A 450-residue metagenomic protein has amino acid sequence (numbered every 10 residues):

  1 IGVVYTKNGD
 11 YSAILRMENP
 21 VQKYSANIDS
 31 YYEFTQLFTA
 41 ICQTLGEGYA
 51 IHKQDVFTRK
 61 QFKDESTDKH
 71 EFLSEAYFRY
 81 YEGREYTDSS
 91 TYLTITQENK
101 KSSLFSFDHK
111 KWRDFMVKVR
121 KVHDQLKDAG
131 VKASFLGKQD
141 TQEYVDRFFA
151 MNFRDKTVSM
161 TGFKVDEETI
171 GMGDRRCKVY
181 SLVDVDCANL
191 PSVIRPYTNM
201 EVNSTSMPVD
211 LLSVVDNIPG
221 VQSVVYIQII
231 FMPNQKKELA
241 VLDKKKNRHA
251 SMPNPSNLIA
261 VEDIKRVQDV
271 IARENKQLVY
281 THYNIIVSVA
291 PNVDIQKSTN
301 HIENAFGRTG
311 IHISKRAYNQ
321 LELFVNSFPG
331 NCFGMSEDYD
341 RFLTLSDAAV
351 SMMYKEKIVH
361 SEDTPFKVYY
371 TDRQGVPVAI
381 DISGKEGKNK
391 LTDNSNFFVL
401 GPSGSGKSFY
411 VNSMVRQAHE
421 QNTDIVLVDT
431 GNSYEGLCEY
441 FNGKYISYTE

Functional and structural regions predicted by a protein language model:
I1-E356: Extended, folded cores of ATP/NTP-driven motor/assembly subunits in large transport and secretion machines
S12-L15, L258-V261, K388-L391, Y410-V411 (+1 more regions): Short amphipathic alpha-helical segments, especially helix-boundary/capping motifs
I28-Y31, T35-Q43, P365-Y448: Glycine-rich phosphate-binding loop of nucleotide-binding enzymes
I51, F105, H109, Y180 (+9 more regions): Generic detector of bulky aromatic hydrophobic side chains
A348-M353, I358-G375: Pre-P-loop entry segment of helicase/translocase ATPase cores
